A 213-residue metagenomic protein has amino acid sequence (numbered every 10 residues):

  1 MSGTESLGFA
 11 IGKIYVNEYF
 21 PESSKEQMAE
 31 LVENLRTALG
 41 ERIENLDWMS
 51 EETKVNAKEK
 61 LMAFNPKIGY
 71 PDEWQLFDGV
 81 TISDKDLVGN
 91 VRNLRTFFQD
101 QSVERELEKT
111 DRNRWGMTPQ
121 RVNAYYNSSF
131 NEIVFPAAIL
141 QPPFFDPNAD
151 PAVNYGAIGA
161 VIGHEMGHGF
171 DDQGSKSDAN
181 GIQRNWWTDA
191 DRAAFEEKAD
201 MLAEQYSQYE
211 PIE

Functional and structural regions predicted by a protein language model:
M1: Catalytic nucleotidyl-transfer cores of nucleotide-processing enzymes
T4-G8, G12-E213: Intrinsically disordered, low-complexity linker/terminal regions across diverse proteins
